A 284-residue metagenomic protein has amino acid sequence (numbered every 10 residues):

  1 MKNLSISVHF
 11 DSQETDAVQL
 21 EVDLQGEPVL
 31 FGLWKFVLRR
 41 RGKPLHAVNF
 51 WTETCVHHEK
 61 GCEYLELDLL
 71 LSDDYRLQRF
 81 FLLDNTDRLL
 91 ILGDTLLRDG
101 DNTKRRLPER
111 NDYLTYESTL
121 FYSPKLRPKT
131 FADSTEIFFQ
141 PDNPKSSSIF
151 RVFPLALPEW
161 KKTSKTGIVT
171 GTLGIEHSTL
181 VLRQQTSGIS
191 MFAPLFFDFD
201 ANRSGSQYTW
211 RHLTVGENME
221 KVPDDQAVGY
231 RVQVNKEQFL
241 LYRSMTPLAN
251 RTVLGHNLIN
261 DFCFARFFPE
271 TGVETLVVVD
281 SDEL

Functional and structural regions predicted by a protein language model:
M1-I137, G272: Catalytic and substrate-binding regions of extracellular carbohydrate-active enzymes, especially polysaccharide lyases
C55, S72, P124-T130, P144-S147 (+2 more regions): Short glycine-aromatic motifs
R79-F81, L180-Q185: Beta-strand-rich interaction surfaces with strong enrichment in secreted/lumenal proteins
Q140-T179: Active-site/ligand-binding surface loops and adjacent short beta/alpha elements that line catalytic pockets across
I149-L155, P194-L195, C263-R266: Short, Φ-rich (hydrophobic/aromatic) sequence segments
Q185-R203: Short Pro-Gly-centered flexible turn/kink motifs
D200-L284: Non-catalytic terminal regions with compositionally biased, polar/charged low complexity
